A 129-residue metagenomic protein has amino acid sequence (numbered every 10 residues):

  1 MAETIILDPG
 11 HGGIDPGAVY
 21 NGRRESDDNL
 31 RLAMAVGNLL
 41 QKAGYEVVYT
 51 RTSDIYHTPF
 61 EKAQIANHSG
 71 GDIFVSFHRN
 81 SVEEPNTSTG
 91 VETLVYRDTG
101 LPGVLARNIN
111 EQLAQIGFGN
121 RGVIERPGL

Functional and structural regions predicted by a protein language model:
A2-T4, R23-L129: Active-site-proximal helix/loop segments of hydrolytic enzymes
E3-G22: Short glycine-rich His-centered loop
